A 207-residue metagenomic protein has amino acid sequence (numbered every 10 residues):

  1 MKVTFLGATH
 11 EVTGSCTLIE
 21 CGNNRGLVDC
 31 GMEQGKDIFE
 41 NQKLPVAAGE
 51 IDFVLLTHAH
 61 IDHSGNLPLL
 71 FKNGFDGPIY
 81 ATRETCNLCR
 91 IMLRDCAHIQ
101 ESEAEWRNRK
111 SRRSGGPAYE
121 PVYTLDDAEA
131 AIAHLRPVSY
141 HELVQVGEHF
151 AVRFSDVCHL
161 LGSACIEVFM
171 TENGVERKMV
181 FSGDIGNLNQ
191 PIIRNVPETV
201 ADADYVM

Functional and structural regions predicted by a protein language model:
M1-A47, C165-S182: Conserved beta-strand hairpin/beta-sheet module of binuclear metal-dependent hydrolase folds, prominently
V3, I19, D29, H58-A59 (+4 more regions): Divalent metal-coordination and catalytic microenvironments
T4, G26, L55, Y80 (+4 more regions): Hydrophobic/aromatic beta-strand patches that form the interior of the parallel beta-sheet core in alpha/beta enzyme
L18, N23, H141-M207: Metal-dependent phosphodiesterase/nuclease catalytic metal-binding core
C30, A81-T85, G183: Glycine-rich, histidine-containing beta strand-loop boundary motifs that form or position
D37-L88, R94, A201-V206: Active-site metal-binding motif and surrounding structural segment of the metallo-beta-lactamase
I38-E40, I91-A97, E101, C165 (+1 more regions): Short acidic, glycine/serine/threonine-rich loops at helix termini
C96-L160: Metallo-beta-lactamase
